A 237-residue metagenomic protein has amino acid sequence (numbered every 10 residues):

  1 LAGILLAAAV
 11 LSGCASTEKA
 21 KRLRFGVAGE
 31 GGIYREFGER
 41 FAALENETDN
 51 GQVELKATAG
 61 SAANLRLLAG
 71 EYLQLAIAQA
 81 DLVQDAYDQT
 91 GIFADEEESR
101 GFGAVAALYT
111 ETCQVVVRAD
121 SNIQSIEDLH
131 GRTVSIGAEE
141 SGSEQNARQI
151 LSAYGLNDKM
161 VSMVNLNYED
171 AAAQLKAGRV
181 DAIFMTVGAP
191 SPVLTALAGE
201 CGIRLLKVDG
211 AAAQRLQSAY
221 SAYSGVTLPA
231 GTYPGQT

Functional and structural regions predicted by a protein language model:
V10-G13: C-terminal motif of bacterial Sec signal peptides marking the signal peptidase cleavage site
A15-T17: Bacterial signal peptide processing site
A20, N50, G60-A63, G70 (+4 more regions): Extracytoplasmic
A20-V53, E111-A177: Bilobed "Venus flytrap"/periplasmic-binding protein-like clamshell domains and structurally analogous long
N64-V105: N-terminal segment of the mature folded domain
A80-L82, G91, S121, D158-T237: Pocket-lining segment of extracytoplasmic ligand-binding domains
D95-L108, C113, T232-T237: A structural signal for short loop-to-beta-strand junctions that line the ligand-binding cleft of periplasmic/secreted
